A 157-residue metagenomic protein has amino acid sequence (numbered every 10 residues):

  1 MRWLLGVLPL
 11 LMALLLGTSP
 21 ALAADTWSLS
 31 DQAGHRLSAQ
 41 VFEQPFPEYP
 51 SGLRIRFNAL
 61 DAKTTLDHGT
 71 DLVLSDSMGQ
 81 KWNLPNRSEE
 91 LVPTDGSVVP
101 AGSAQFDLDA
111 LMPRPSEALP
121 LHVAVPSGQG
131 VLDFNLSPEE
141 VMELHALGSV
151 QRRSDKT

Functional and structural regions predicted by a protein language model:
L5-T18: Bacterial N-terminal signal peptides
L22-E48: Low-complexity, acidic Ser/Thr/Pro/Gly-rich terminal tails and inter-domain linkers that flank the onset of structured
S38-D76: Short, surface-exposed binding/anchoring microloops in extracellular/periplasmic proteins
F42-Q44, L60-A62, S77-G79, E89 (+2 more regions): Solvent-exposed coil/turn segments that connect beta secondary-structure elements in extracytoplasmic/periplasmic
T65-D71, L84-P85, D133-N135: Short, hydrophobic/aromatic beta-strand segments
M78-G130: Short, solvent-exposed, Trp/other aromatic-anchored flexible loops in extracytoplasmic proteins
N135-S154: Short beta-strand elements
